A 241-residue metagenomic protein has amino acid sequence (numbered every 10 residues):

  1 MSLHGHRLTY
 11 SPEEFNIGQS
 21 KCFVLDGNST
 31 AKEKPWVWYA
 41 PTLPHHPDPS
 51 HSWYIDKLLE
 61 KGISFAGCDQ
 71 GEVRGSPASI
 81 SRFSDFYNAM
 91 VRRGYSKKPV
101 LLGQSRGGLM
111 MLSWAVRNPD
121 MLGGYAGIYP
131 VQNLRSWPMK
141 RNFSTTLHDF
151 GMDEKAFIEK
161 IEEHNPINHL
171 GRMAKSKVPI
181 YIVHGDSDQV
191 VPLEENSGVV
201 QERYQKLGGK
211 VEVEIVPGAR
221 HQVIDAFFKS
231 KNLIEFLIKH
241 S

Functional and structural regions predicted by a protein language model:
M1-K32, F143-H148: A domain-start/cap signature at the N-terminus of enzymes
N28-K57: Short, surface-exposed "cap/lid" segments of acyl-processing enzymes
R74-G94, S113: Alpha/beta-hydrolase active-site loop
G94-S105: Alpha/beta-hydrolase fold nucleophile elbow
G103-S113: Glycine-rich nucleophile elbow surrounding the catalytic serine of serine-hydrolase chemistry
S113-F157: Hydrolase active-site cap/lid region
S136-N142, D149-Q205: The feature captures the conserved acid-bearing segment of alpha/beta-hydrolase catalytic domains
V190, E194-S241: C-terminal catalytic histidine-bearing segment of alpha/beta-hydrolase fold enzymes
